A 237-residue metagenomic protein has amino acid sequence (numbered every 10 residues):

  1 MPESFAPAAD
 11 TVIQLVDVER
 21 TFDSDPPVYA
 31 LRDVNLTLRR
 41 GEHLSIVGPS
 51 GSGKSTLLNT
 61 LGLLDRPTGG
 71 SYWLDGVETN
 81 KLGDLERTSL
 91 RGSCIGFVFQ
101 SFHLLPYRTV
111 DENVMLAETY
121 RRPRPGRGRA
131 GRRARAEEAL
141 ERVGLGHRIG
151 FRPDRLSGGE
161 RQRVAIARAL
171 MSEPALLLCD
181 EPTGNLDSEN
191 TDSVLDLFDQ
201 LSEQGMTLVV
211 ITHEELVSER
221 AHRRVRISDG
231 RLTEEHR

Functional and structural regions predicted by a protein language model:
V28, T79-G96, R129, E203: ABC ATPase NBD coupling module
V47-P49: The feature captures the beta-strand-to-loop junction immediately N-terminal to the Walker
G70-E78: Conserved ABC transporter NBD signature motif
R108-A117: Short coil-to-helix segment of the ABC ATPase nucleotide-binding domain corresponding to the Q-loop/switch region
R152-L156, E160-Q162: Conserved ABC ATPase signature
M171-A175: A short, proline-enriched helix->beta-strand linker immediately N-terminal to the Walker B motif in ABC-type P-loop
L177-D180: Catalytic Walker B motif of ABC-type/P-loop ATPase nucleotide-binding domains
